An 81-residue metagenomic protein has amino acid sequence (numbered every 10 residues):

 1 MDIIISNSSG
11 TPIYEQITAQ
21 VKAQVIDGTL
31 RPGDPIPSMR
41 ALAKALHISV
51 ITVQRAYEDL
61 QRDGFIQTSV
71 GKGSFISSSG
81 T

Functional and structural regions predicted by a protein language model:
M1-P35, A41: Extreme N-terminal segment that seeds HTH/winged-HTH DNA-binding domains in transcriptional regulators
S6-G10, A56, T81: Short capping/connector residues at structural and topological boundaries
S8-P12, Q16, I51, D63 (+1 more regions): Residues at secondary-structure transition points
I36-Q67: N-terminal helix-turn-helix
D63-T81: HTH-adjacent hinge/linker in prokaryotic transcriptional regulators
